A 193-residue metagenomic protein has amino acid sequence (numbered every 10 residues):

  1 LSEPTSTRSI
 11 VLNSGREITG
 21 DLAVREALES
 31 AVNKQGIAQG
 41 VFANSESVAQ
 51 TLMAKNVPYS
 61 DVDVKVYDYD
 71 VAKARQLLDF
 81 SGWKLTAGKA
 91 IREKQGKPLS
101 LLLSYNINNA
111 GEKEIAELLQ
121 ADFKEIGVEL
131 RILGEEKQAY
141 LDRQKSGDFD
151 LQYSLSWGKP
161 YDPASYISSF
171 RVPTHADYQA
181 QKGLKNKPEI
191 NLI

Functional and structural regions predicted by a protein language model:
L1, T86, S104, E129-E135: General small-molecule cofactor/ligand-binding pocket signal
L1-R16, A27, Q39-G40, L151 (+1 more regions): Extracellular/periplasmic solute-recognition and catalytic clefts
S6-R8, L99, I126: Envelope-exposed proteins and targeting segments
G20-A121, K187-L192: Append "and occasionally in soluble cytosolic enzymes with long acidic Gly/Pro-rich linkers
A23-E26, A38, Y59, Q76 (+2 more regions): Extracytoplasmic/peripheral linker and loop segments enriched in polar/acidic and small residues with frequent Thr/Pro
K34, M53, K137, S154-K159: Beta->alpha turn/N-cap motifs
L118-D122, V128-E129, S146-L155: Alpha-to-beta junction loops
